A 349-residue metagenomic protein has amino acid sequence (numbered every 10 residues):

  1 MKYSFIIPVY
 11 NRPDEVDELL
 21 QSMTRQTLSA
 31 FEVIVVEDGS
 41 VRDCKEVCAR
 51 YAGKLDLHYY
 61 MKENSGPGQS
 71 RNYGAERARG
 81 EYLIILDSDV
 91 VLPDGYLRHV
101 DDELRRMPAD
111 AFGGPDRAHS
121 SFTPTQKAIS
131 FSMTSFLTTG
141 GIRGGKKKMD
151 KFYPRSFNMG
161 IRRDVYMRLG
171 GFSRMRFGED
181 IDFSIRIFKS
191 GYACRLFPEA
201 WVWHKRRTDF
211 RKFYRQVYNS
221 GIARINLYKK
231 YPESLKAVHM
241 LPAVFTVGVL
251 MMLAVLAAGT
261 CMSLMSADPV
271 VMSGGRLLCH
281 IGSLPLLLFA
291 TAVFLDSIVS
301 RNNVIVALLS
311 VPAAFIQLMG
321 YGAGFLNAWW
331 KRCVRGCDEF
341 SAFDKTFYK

Functional and structural regions predicted by a protein language model:
Q21-A30: Short, acidic, metal-binding catalytic loop of nucleotide-sugar glycosyltransferases
S22, E37-E46, N64-S65, D87-P93: A conserved acidic beta->alpha catalytic loop
R42-D43, V90-E103, I185: Acidic donor-binding/catalytic loop of UDP-sugar-dependent glycosyltransferases, especially processive GT2
K62-A78, H99, Y153-F157: Glycine-rich, basic loop-to-helix element that forms the pyrophosphate-binding segment of sugar-nucleotide handling
L83: Short aromatic/hydrophobic "clamp" motif used to bind/position activated sugar donors
G95-K127, W201, K205: Conserved donor NDP-sugar-binding/catalytic core segment of glycosyltransferases
S173-L235: Catalytic donor/gating beta->alpha subdomain of glycosyltransferases that bind UDP-sugars
F245-V334: Membrane-embedded multi-pass helical conduit in multi-pass membrane proteins, especially envelope-biosynthetic
